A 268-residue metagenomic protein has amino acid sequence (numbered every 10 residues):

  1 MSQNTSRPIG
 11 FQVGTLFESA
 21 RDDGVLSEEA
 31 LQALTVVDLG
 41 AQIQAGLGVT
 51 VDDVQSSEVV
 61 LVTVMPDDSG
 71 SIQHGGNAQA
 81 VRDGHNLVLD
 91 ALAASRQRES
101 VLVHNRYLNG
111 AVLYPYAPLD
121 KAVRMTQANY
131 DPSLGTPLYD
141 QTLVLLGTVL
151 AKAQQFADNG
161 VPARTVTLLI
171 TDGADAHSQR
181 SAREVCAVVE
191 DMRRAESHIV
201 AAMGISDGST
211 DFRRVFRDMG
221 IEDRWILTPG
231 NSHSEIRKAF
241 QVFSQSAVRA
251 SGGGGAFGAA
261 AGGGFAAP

Functional and structural regions predicted by a protein language model:
S2-T63, S69-N77, A157-D158: Acidic, polar low-complexity linker/tail segments
A33-T35, A174-D218: VWA/integrin I-like adhesion module and closely mimicked acidic/polar interface patches used
Q55-P115, A202-I205: Von Willebrand factor
G76-R82, L134-V144, S181: Phosphate/oxyanion-binding active-site loops and adjacent basic polyanion-contact surfaces
S100-A128, D211-M219: Short beta-strand-loop
M125-A163, I199-D211, S234-A239: Von Willebrand factor
T142-R194: Exposed acidic/Ser/Thr-rich ligand/metal-binding surfaces
S206-P268: Von Willebrand factor A/integrin I-like adhesion domains
